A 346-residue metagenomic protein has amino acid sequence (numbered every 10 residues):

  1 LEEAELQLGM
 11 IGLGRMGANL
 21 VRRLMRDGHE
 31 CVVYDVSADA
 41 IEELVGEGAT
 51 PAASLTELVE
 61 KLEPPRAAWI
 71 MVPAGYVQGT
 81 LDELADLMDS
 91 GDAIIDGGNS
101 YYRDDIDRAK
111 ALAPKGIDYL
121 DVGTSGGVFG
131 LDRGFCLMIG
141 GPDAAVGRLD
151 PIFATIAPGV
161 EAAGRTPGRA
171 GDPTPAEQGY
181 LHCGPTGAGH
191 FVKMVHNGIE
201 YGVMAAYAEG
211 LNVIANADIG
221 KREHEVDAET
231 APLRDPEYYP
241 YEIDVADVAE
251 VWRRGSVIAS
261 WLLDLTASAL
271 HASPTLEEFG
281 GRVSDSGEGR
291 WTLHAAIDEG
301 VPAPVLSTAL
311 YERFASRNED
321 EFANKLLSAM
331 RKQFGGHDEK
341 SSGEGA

Functional and structural regions predicted by a protein language model:
L1-R66, G91, V128-L131, K332: NAD(P)+-binding Rossmann beta1-loop-alpha1 motif at the extreme N-terminus of oxidoreductases
E2-L13, R22, A154, V160-M194 (+1 more regions): NAD(P)-dependent Rossmann-like dehydrogenase/reductase catalytic/cofactor-binding core
C31, P51, I94, D118-L120 (+1 more regions): Hydrophobic beta-strand scaffold residues
R66-W69, I95: N-terminal Rossmann-like NAD(P) cofactor-binding module of classical short-chain dehydrogenase/reductase
A67, P73-Q78: Active-site beta->alpha loop and helix N-cap motifs at the rims of alpha/beta catalytic domains
A68, T80-D82, Y101-G220: Rossmann-fold dinucleotide-binding core
D86-S90, G300: Short, conserved loop/helix-junction motifs that constitute active-site signature segments in enzyme catalytic cores
D89-D92, K115-I117: A short helix->loop->beta-strand "cap" motif at the edges of active sites that frequently abuts
